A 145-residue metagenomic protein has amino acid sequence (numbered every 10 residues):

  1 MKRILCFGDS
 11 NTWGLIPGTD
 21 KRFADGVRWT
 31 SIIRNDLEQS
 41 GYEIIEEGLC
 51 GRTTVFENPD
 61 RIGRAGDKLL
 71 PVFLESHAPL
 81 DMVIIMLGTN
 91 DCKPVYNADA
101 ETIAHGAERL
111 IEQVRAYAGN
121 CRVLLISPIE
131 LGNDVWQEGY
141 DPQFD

Functional and structural regions predicted by a protein language model:
M1-L49, V55-D60, V72-P79, V83: Serine-esterase "nucleophile elbow" of acetyl-processing enzymes
T12-W13, G51, D91, L131: Active-site micro-motifs of SAM-dependent methyltransferase domains
Q39-S40, R64-D145: Alpha-helical cap/lid subdomain in secreted, periplasmic, or secretory-pathway luminal O-acyl-processing enzymes
